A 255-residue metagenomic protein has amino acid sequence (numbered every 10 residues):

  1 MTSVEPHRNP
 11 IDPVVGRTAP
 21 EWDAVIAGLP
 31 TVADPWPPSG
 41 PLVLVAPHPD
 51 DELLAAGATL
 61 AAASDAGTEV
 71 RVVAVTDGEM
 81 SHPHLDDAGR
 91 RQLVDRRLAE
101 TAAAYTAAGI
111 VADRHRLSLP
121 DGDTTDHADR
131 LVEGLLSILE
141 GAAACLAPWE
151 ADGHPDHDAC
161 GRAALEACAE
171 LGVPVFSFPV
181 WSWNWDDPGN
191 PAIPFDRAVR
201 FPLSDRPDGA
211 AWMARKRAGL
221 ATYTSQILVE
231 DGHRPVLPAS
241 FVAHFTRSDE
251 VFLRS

Functional and structural regions predicted by a protein language model:
T2-S177, A214, A218-T222, H233-H244: Active-site beta-strand->loop->alpha-helix modules in alpha/beta enzyme cores, enriched in Gly/His/Asp(Glu)
V75, L119-D121, V180, L203 (+2 more regions): Active-site donor-binding loop signature of nucleotide-sugar glycosyltransferases
E170-F195: Short, flexible loop segments at boundaries between secondary-structure elements
D187-E230: A conserved mid-domain beta-alpha-beta active-site/ligand-binding segment of alpha/beta enzyme cores
H244, S248-S255: C-terminal accessory extensions appended to soluble enzyme cores
